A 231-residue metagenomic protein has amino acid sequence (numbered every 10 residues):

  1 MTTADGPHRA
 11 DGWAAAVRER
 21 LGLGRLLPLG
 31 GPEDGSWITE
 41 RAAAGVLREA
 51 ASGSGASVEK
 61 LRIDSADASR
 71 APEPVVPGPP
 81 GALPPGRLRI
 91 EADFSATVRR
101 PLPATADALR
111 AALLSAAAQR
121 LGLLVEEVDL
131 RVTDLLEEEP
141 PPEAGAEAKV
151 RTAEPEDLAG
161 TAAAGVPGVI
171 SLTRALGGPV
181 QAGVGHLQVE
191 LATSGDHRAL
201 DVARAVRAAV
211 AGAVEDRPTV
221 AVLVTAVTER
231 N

Functional and structural regions predicted by a protein language model:
M1-R131, L136-E143, A148-N231: Terminal low-complexity, intrinsically disordered regions
